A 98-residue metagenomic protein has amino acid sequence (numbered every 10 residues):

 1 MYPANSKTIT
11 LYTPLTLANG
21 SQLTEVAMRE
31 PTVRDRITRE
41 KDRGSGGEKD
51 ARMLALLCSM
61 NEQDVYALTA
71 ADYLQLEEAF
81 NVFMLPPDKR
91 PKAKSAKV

Functional and structural regions predicted by a protein language model:
M1-E25, P31-R34, E40-R43, A67-V98: Charged interaction scaffolds used for protein-protein
P31-D64: Acidic, aromatic-enriched beta-alpha/helix-loop junctions
